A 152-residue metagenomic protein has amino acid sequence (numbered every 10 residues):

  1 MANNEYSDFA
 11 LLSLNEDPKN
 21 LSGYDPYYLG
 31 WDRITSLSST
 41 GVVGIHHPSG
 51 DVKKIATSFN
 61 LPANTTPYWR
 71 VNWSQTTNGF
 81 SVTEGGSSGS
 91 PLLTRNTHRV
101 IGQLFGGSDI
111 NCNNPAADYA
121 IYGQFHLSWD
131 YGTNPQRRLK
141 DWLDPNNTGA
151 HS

Functional and structural regions predicted by a protein language model:
M1, E5-F9, E16-D25, S49 (+1 more regions): C-terminal cap/linker of serine protease catalytic domains
M1-W73, G85: Serine endopeptidase catalytic core focused on the charge-relay Asp
S38, G44, F80-T83, N96 (+1 more regions): N-terminal hydrophobic or amphipathic segments with adjacent small-residue motifs that include Sec signal peptides
H47, L93, L104-G106, P115: Broad hydrophobic/π-residue packing in well-ordered secondary structure
G50, T97-H98, G106-D109: Short, well-ordered loop/turn and helix-capping segments at boundaries between secondary-structure elements and domains
V52-A56, G102, N111-N113: Extended hydrophobic-aromatic, low-complexity segments
S74-F80: Short, well-ordered junction/capping motifs at the entry into regular secondary structure
S81-L104: Catalytic nucleophile loop of clan PA
